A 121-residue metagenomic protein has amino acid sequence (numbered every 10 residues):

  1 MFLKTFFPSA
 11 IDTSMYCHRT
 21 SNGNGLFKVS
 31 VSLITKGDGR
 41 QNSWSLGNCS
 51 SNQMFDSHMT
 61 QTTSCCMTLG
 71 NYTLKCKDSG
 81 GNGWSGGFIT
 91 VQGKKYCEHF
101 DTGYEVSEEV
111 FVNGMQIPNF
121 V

Functional and structural regions predicted by a protein language model:
F2, F7-A10, Y16, S50-S64 (+1 more regions): Short, solvent-exposed S/T- and G/P-enriched segments that are highly enriched in secreted/extracellular and lumenal
F6-L26, N113-V121: Extracellular/luminal ectodomains of metazoan preproproteins built from arrays of small disulfide-bonded modules
G25-V31, Y72: Structural beta-strand segments of beta-rich domains
S32, S64-C66, T90, F111: Generic structural detector for well-ordered beta-strands
L33-G37, K75-N82: Short beta-strand-plus-loop segments that form exposed binding edges in beta-rich domains
Q41-C49, G80-K94: Short, surface-exposed beta-strand/strand-loop-strand elements in extracellular ectodomains
T68-G70: A glycine-anchored, Pro-Gly-centered beta-turn/N-cap motif
